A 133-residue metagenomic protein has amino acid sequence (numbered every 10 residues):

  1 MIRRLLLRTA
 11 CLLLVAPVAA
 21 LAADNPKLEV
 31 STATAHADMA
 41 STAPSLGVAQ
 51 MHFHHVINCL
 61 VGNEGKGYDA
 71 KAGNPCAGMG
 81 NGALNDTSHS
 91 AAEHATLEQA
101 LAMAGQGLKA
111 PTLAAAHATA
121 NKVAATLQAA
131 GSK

Functional and structural regions predicted by a protein language model:
M1-L13: Bacterial N-terminal signal peptides that target proteins for export
I2, A20-A22: Iron-associated oxidoreductase/ferritin-like identity signal
V15-A19: N-terminal signal peptide c-region/cleavage motif recognized by signal peptidases
A23-K133: Mature extracytoplasmic or organellar-lumen-exposed domains after removal of signal/transit peptides
